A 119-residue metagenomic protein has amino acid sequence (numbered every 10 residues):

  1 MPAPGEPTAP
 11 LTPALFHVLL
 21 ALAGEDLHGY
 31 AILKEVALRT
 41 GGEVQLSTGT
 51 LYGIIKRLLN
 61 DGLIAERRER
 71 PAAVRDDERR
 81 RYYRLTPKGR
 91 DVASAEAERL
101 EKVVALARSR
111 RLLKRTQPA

Functional and structural regions predicted by a protein language model:
M1-P2, Y83: A positively charged, amphipathic N-terminal helix/segment that binds anionic biomolecules
P2-A3, K88-A119: Amphipathic alpha-helical dimerization/coiled-coil segments that flank or bridge DNA-binding/regulatory modules
P4-T8, E69-A72: Short beta-strand/turn micro-motifs at beta-sheet edges
E6-T50: N-terminal helix-turn-helix DNA-binding core of bacterial DNA-binding proteins
L51-L58: Basic amphipathic alpha-helical segments that dock to polyanions
D61-D76, R84: Beta-hairpin "wing" of winged helix-turn-helix
V74-E96: Basic, amphipathic "hinge/linker" alpha-helix immediately C-terminal to the N-terminal HTH DNA-binding motif
